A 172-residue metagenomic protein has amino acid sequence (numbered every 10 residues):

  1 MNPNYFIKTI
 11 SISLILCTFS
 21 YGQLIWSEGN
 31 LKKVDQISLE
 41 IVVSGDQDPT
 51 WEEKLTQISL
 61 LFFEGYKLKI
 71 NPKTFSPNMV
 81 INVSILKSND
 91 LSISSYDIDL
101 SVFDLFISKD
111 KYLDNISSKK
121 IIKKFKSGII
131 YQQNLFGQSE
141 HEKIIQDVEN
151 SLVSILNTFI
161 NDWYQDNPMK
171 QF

Functional and structural regions predicted by a protein language model:
M1-T9: Positively charged n-region of N-terminal signal peptides that target proteins for export
Y5, Y21-L61, Q165-F172: A structural "domain/chain start" motif
K8-S20: Bacterial N-terminal signal peptides
S27-G29, K111-F172: C-terminal/domain-edge helix-coil "capping" segments
D35-E40, L61-V102: A short, hydrophobic beta-strand-centered structural micro-motif
T56-E64, V153, N157: Generic solvent-exposed, charged/amphipathic alpha-helical segments that serve as macromolecular interface scaffolds
N82-I129: Long, continuous compositionally biased terminal/linker segments
